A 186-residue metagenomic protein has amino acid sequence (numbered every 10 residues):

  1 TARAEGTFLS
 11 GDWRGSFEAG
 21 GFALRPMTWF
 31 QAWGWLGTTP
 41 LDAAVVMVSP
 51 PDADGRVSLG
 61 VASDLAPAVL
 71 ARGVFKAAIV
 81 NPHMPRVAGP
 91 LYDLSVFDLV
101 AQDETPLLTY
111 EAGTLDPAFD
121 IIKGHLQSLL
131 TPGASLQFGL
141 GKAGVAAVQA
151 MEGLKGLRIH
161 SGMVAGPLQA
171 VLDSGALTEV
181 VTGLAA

Functional and structural regions predicted by a protein language model:
T1-A186: Conserved alpha/beta enzyme-core scaffold
